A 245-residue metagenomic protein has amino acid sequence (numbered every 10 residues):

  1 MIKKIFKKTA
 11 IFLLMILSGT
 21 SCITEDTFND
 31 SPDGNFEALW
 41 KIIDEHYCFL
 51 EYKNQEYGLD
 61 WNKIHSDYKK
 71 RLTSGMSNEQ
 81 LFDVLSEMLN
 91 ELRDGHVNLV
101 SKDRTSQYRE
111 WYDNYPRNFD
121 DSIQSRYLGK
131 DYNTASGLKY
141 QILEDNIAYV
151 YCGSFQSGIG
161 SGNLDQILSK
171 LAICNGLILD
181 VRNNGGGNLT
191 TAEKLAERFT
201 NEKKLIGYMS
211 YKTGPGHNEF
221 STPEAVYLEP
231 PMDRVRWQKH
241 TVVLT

Functional and structural regions predicted by a protein language model:
M1-T20: Sec-dependent bacterial lipoprotein signal peptides
I2, S21-Y227, H240: Flexible, low-complexity junctional segments that flank or bridge functional domains
P231-D233: Flexible, surface-exposed loop/gating regions in the mature catalytic domains of secreted/periplasmic hydrolases
V235, K239: A conserved mid-domain beta-alpha-beta active-site/ligand-binding segment of alpha/beta enzyme cores
